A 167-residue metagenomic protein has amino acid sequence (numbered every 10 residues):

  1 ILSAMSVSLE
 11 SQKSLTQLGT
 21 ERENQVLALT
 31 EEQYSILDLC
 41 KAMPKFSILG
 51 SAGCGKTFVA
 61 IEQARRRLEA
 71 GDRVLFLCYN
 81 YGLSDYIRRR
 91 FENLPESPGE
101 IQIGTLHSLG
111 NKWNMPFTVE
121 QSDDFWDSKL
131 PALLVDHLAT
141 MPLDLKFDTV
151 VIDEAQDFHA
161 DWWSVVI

Functional and structural regions predicted by a protein language model:
I1-I167: The feature marks helicase ATPase cores and/or their adjacent C-terminal helical subdomains in SF1/SF2/AAA+ helicases
